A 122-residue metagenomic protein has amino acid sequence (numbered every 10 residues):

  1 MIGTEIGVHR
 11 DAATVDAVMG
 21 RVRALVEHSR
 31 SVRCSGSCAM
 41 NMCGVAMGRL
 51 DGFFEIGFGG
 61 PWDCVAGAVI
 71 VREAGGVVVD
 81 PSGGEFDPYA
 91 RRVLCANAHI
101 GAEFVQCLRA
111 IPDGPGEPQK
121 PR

Functional and structural regions predicted by a protein language model:
M1-R122: An extended, acidic
